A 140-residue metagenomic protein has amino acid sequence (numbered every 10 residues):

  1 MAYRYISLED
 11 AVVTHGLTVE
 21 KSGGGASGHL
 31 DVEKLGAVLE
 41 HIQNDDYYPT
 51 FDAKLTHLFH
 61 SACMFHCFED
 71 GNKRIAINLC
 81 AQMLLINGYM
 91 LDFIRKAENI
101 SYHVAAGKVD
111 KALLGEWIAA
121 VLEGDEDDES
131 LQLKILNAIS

Functional and structural regions predicted by a protein language model:
M1-S140: FIC/Doc superfamily catalytic core
